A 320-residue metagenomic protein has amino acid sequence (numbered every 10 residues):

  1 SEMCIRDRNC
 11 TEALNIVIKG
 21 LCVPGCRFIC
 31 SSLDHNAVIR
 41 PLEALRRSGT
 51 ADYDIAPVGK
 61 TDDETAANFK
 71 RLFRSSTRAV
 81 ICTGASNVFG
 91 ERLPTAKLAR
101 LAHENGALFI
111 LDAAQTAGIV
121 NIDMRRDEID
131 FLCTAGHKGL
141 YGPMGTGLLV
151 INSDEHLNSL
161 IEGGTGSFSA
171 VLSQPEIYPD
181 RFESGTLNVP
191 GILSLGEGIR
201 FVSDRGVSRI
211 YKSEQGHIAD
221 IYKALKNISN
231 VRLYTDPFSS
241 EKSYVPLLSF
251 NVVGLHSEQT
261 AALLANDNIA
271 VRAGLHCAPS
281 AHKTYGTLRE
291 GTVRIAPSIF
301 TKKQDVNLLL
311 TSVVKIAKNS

Functional and structural regions predicted by a protein language model:
S1-E2, R6-S320: Pyridoxal 5′-phosphate
